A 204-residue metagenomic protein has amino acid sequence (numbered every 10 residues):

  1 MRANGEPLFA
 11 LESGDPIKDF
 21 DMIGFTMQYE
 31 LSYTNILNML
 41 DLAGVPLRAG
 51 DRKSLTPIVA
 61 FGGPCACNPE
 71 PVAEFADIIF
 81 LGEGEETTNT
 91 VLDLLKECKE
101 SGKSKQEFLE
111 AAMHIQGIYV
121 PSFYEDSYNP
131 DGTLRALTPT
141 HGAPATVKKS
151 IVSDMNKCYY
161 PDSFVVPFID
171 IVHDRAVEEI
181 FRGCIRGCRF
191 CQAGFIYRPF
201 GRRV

Functional and structural regions predicted by a protein language model:
R2-T138: Glycine-rich beta-alpha loop elements in corrinoid/cobalamin-binding modules across cobalamin-dependent enzymes
P7-S13, P69, F108, A145-K148 (+3 more regions): Homeobox/homeodomain signature
E12-G14, E97, S101-G102, T146-V152 (+1 more regions): Short, exposed beta-strand "edge-strand" segments with a Pro/Gly-rich flavor and a Y/T-containing core
L47, C67, V120, K149 (+2 more regions): Generic structural "secondary-structure junction" signal
S127-D162: Active-site loop ensemble at the mouth of alpha/beta enzyme cores that anchors a bound cofactor
V152-V204: Radical SAM [4Fe-4S] cluster-binding motif and immediate context
